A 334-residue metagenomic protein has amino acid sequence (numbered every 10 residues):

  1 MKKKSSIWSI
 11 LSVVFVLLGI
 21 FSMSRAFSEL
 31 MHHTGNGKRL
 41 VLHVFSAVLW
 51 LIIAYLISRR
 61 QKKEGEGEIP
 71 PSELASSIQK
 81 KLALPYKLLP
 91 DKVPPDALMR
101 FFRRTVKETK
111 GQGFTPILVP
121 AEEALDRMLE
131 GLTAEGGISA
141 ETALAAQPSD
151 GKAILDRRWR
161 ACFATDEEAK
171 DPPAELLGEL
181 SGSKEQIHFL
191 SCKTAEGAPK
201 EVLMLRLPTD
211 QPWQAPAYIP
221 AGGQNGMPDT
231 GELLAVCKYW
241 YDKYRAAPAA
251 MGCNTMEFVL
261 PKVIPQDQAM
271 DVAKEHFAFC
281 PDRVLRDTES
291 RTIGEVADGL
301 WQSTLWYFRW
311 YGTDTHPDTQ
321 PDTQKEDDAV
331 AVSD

Functional and structural regions predicted by a protein language model:
M1-L17: Juxtamembrane interface helix immediately N-terminal to a transmembrane segment
F15-V16, R39-I57: Canonical hydrophobic alpha-helical transmembrane segment
L17-S24: Aromatic-anchored segments of alpha-helical transmembrane domains
S24-V41: Membrane-interfacial hairpin junctions
Y55-S72: Transmembrane-cytosolic junction motif
G67-Q214: Extended, low-hydrophobicity segments enriched in charged/polar residues
G182-D271, V284-I293: Long, positively charged binding patches that form subdomain-scale interaction surfaces for polyanionic ligands
N254-D334: Alpha-helical oligomerization segments
